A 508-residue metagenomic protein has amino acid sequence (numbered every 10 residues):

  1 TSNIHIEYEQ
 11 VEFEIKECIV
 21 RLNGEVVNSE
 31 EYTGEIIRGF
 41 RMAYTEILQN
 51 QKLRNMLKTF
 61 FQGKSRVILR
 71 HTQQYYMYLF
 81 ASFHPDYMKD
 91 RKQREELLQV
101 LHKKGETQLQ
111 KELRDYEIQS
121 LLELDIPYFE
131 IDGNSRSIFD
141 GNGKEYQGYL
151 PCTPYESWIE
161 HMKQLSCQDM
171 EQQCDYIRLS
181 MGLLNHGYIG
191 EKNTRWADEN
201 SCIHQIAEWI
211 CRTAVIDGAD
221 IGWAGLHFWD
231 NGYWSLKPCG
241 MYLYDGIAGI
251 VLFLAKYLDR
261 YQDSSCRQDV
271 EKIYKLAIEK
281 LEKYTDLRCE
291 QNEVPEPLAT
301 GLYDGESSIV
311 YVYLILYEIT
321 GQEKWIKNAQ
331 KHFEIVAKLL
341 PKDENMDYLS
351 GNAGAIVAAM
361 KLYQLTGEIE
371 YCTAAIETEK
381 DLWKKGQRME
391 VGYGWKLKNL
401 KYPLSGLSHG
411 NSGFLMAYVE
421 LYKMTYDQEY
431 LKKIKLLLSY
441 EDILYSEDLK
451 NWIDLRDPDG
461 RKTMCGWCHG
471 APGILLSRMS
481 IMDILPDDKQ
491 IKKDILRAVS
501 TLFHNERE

Functional and structural regions predicted by a protein language model:
S2, C18, G190-N193, A248-D263 (+4 more regions): Well-ordered alpha-helical scaffold segments within catalytic/enzyme domains
S2-D245, R288-L298: Regulatory N- and C-terminal appendages and interdomain linkers associated with kinase/kinase-like NTP transferase
I203-I221, Q268-C289, K324-E344, A374-Y393 (+2 more regions): Long, well-ordered core segments of solenoidal/helical folds
D230-I247, L287-E306, K338-N352, K396-S412 (+2 more regions): Solvent-exposed loop and edge beta-strand segments that line ligand/cofactor-binding and catalytic clefts
S264-V312: Helix-terminus loop motifs that line ligand-binding clefts
Q291-I309, L314-E323, K327-I335, L340-A355 (+1 more regions): Internal alpha-solenoid helical repeat scaffolds
M346-Y430: Solenoidal tandem-repeat scaffolds enriched in leucines and small polar residues
N411-T463: Acidic, glycine-rich loop-and-beta core segments that form the ion-binding/anion-interacting portion of active sites
